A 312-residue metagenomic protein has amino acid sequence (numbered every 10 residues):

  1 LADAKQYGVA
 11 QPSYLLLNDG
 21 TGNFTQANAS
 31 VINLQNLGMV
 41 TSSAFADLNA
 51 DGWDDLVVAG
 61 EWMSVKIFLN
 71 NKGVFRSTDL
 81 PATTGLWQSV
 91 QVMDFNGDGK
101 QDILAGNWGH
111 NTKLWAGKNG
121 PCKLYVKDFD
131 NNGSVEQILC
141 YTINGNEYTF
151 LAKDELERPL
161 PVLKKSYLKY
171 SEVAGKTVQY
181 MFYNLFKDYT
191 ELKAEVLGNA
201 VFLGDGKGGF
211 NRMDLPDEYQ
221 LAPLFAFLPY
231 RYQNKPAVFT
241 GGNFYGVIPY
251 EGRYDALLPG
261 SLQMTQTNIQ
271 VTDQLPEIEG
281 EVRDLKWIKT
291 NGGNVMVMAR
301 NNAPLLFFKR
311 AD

Functional and structural regions predicted by a protein language model:
L1-D312: Beta-propeller-forming repeat regions
